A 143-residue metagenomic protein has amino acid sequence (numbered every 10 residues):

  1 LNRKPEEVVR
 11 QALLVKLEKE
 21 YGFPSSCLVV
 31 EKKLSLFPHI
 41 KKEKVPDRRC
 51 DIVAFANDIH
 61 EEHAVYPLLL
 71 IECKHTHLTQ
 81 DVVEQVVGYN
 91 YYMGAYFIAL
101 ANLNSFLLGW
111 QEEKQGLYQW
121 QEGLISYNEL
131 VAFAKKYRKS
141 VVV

Functional and structural regions predicted by a protein language model:
L1-F97, N104-V143: A short, conserved, highly charged catalytic patch centered on acidic carboxylates
